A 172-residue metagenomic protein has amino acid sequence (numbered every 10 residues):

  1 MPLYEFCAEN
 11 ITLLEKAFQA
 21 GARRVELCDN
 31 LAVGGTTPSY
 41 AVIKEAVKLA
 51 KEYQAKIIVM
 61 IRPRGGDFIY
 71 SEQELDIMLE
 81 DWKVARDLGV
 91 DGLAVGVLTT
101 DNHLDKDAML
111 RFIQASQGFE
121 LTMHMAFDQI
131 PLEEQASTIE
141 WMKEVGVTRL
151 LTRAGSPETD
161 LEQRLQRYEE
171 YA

Functional and structural regions predicted by a protein language model:
M1-N10, I61-L79, T122-E134: Active-site mouth loops of central-metabolism enzymes
P2-A8, V25-L27, I57-I61, L93-V95 (+2 more regions): Hydrophobic faces of well-ordered beta-strands that scaffold small-molecule active sites in alpha/beta enzyme cores
I11-K16, L31-A55, E72-D76, V97-Q117 (+2 more regions): Active-site-adjacent beta->alpha loops and helix N-cap segments on the catalytic face of soluble alpha/beta enzymes
K16, V84-D87, W141, E170: Well-formed, non-transmembrane alpha-helical positions, independent of function
K16-R23: A short, Lys/Arg-enriched amphipathic alpha-helix followed by its capping loop at the start of a domain
A20, L88, E144-V145: Structural motif
I77-V97: Ordered, amphipathic secondary-structure segments that act as subunit-interaction surfaces in large macromolecular
F119-P131, T138, V147-R153: Hydrophobic, aromatic-enriched interface-forming segments
